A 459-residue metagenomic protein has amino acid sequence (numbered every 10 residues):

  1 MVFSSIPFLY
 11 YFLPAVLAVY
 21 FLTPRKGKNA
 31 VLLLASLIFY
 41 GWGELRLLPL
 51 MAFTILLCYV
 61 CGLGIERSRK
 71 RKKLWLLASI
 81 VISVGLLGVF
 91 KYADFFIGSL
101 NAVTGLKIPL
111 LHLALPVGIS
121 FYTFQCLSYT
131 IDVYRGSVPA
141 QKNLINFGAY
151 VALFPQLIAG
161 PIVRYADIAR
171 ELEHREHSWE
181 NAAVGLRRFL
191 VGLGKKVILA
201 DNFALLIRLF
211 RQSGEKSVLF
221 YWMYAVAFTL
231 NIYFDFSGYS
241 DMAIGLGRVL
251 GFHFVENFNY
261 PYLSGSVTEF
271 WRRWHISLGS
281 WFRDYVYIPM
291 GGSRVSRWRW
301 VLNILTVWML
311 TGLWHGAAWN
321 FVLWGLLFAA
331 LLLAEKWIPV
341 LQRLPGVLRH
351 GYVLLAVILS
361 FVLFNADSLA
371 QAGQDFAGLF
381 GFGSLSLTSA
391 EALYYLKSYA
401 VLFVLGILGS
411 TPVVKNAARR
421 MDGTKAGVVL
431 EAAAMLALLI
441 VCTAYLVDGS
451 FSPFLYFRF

Functional and structural regions predicted by a protein language model:
M1-R458: Membrane-embedded transmembrane alpha-helical bundles that form the catalytic cores of multi-pass lipid-modifying
